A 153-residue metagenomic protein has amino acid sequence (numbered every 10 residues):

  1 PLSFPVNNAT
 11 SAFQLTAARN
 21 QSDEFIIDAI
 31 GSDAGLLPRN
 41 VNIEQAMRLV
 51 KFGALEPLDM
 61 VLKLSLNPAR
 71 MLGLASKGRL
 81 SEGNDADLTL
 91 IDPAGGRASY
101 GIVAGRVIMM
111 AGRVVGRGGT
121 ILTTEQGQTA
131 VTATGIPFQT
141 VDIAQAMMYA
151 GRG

Functional and structural regions predicted by a protein language model:
P1-R48, Y149-G153: Active-site neighborhoods of metal-dependent hydrolases
S22, P38-G153: Active-site microenvironment of metallo-dependent hydrolases
